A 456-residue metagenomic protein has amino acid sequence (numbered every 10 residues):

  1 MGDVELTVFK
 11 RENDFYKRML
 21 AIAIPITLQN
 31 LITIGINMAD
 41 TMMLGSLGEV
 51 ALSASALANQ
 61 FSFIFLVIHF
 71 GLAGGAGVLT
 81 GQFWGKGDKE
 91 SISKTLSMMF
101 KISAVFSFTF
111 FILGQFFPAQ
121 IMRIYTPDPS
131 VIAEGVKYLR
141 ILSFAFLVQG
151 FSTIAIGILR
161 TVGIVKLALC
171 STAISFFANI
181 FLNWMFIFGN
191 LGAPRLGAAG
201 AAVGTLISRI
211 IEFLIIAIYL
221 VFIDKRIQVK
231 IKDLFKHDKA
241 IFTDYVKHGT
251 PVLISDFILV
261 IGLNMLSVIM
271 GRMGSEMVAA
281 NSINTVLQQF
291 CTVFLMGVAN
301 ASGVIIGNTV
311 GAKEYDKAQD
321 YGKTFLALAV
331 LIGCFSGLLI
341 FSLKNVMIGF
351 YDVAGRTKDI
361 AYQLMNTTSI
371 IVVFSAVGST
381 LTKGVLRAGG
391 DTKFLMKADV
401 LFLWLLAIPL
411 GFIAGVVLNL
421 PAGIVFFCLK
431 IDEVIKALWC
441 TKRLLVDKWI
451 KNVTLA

Functional and structural regions predicted by a protein language model:
M1-A23, T80-A145, A193-T250, I306-I371 (+1 more regions): Short alpha-helical transmembrane segments in multi-pass integral membrane proteins
R11-M42, S46-L47, Q60-G75, L79 (+6 more regions): N-terminal transmembrane alpha-helices
A21-D40, I141, S152, S175 (+5 more regions): Transmembrane helical elements of multi-pass membrane transporters/channels
L31, G35-S53, M122-P129, M185-L196 (+4 more regions): Helix-terminus/linker motif at the lipid-water interface of multi-pass membrane proteins
L44-F63, T95, P129-E134, A198-G200 (+5 more regions): Interfacial/gating helices of multi-pass transporter permease domains
L52-Q115, Q149-A168, S267, V278-K344 (+1 more regions): Small-residue-rich hydrophobic transmembrane alpha-helices
A73, L142-R160, A168-N179, A201-I216 (+5 more regions): Short runs within selected transmembrane alpha-helices of multi-pass transporters and secretion channels
G114, G157, N183, I187 (+9 more regions): Structural signal for membrane-spanning alpha-helices in multi-pass inner-membrane proteins, emphasizing helix cores
